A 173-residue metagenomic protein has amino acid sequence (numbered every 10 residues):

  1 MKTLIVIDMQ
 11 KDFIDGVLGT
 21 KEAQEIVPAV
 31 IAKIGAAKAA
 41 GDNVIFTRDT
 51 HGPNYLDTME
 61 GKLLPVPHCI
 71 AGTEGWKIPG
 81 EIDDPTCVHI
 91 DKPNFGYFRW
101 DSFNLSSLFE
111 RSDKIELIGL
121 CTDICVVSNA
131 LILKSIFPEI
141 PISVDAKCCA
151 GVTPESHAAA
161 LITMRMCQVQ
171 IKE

Functional and structural regions predicted by a protein language model:
M1-H89, F109-R111, S143, V152 (+2 more regions): Active-site acidic carboxylates
A32-A36, V127-F137: Histidine-anchored nucleotide/phosphate-binding helix
D49, F95, K147-C149: Active-site beta-loop-alpha junctions enriched in small/polar residues
D83-G96, K114-G119: Acidic/glycine-enriched edge-of-secondary-structure segments
D91-P93, Y97-E110: Alpha-helical scaffold elements lining the catalytic groove of polysaccharide deacetylases
E116-L120, E139-P154: A short glycine-rich beta-strand->turn/loop micro-motif centered on a GG-aromatic cluster
C121-V126: Gly/Ser/Thr-rich loops at beta-strand to alpha-helix junctions that form or flank small-molecule/cofactor-binding
V127-A130, P154-A158: Conserved strand-to-helix beginnings and helix N-cap segments that scaffold or border functional pockets
